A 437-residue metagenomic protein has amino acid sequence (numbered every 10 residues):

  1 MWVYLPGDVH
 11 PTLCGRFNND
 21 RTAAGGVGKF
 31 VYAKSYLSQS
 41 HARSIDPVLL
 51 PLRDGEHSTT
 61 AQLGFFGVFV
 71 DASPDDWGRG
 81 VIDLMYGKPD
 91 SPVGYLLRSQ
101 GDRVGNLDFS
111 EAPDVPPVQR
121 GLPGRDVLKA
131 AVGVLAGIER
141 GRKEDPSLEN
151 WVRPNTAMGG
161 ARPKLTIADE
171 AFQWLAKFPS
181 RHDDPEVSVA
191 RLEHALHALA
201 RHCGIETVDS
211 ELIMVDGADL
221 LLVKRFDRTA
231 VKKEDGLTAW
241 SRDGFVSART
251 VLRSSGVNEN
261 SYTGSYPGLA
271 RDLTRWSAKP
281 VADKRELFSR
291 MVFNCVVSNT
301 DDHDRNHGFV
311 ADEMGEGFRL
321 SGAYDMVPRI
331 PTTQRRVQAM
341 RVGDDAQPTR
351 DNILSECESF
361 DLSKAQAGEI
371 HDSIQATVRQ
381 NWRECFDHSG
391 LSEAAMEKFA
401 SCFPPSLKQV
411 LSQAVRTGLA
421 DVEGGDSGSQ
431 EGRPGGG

Functional and structural regions predicted by a protein language model:
M1-D304, G308-G437: Phosphate/dinucleotide-binding and metal-coordinating scaffold of catalytic cores in nucleotide-dependent enzymes
